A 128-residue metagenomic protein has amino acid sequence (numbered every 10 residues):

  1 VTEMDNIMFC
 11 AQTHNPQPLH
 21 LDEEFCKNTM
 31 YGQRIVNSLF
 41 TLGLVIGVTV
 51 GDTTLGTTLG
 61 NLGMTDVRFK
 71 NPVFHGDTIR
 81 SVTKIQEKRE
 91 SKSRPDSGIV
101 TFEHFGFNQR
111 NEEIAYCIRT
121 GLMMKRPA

Functional and structural regions predicted by a protein language model:
V1-G63, K125-A128: Hot-dog-fold acyl-thioester-processing enzymes
F69-T78, V82-A128: HotDog/MaoC-like acyl-thioester-processing domains
